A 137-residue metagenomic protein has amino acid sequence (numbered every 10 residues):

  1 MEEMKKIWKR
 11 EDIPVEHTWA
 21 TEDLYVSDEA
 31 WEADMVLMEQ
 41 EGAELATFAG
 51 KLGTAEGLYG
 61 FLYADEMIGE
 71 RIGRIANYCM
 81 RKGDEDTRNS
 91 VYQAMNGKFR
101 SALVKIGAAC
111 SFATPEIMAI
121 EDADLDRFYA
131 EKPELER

Functional and structural regions predicted by a protein language model:
M1-R137: A well-structured
